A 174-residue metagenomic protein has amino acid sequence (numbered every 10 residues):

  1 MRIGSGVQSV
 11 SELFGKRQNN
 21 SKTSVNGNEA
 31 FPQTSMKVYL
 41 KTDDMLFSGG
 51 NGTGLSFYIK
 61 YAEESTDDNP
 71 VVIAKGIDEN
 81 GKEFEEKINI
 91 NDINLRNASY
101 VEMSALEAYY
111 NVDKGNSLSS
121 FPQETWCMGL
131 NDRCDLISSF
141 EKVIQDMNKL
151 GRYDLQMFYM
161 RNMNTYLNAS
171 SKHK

Functional and structural regions predicted by a protein language model:
M1-K174: Type III/flagellar secretion export determinants
